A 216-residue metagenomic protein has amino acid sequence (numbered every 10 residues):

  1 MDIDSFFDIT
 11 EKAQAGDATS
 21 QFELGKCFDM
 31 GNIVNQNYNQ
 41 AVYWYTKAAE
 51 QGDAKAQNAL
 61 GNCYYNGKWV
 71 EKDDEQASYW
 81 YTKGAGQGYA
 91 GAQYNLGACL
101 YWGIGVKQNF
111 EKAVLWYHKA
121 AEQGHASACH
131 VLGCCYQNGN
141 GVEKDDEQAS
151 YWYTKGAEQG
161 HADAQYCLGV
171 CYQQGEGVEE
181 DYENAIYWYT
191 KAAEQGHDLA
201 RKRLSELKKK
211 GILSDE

Functional and structural regions predicted by a protein language model:
M1-I33, K47, A59: N-terminal segments that cap or nucleate solenoid repeat domains
D4-S5, K12, D198-E216: Terminal, low-structured helical/coil segments at or just beyond the last alpha-helical repeat
Q14-D17, M30-N32, N37, E50-D53 (+13 more regions): Short helix-capping/linker turns of helical repeat alpha-solenoids
E23-M30, V34, A59-N66, V70 (+4 more regions): Hydrophobic face of amphipathic alpha-helices that form TPR/SEL1-like repeat modules and related alpha-solenoid
Y45, D181-D198, S205-K208: TPR/TPR-like (Sel1-like) alpha-helical repeat modules
